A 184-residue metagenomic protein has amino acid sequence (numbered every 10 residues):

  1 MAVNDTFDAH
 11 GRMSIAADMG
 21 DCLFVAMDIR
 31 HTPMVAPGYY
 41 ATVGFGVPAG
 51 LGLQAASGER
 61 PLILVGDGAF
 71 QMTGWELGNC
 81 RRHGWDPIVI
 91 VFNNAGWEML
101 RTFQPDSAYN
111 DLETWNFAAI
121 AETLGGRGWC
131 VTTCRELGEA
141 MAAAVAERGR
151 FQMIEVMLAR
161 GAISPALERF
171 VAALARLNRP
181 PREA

Functional and structural regions predicted by a protein language model:
M1-G58: Active-site diphosphate/adenylate-binding microenvironment
H10-R12, R30-T32, S57-P61, H83-I88 (+2 more regions): Short coil/turn connectors at secondary-structure junctions
M19-D21, N93-G96, M157-A162: Glycine-rich beta-alpha junction loops
F24-R30, G74-L77, M99-Q104, S164-R169: Short acidic, glycine/serine/threonine-rich loops at helix termini
E59-W115: Conserved thiamine diphosphate
F103-A142: Conserved thiamine diphosphate
A140-A184: Glycine/aspartate-rich loop-and-adjacent alpha/beta segment that forms the canonical ThDP
